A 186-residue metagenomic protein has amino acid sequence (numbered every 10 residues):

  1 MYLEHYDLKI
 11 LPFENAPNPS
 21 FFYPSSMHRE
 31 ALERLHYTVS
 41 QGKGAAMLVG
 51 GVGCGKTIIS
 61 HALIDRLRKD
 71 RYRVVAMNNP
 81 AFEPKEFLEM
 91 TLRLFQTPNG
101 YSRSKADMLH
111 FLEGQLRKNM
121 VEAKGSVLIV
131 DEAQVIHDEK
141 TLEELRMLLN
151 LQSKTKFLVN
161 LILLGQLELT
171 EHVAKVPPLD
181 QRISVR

Functional and structural regions predicted by a protein language model:
M1-G42: A short, basic N-terminal segment
L3, E83-E86, P98-V130, Q134-E144 (+1 more regions): Mid-core helix/loop region of P-loop NTP-binding domains shared across ATPases and GTPases
L8-L11, R71-Y72, F82-Y101: Conserved NTP-binding/hydrolysis module of P-loop NTPases
Y37-Q41, R66-D70, R117-A123, Q134-E139 (+2 more regions): Conserved catalytic network of the ASCE P-loop NTPase/AAA+ motor domain
Q41-L63, P80: Walker A/P-loop nucleotide-binding motif
A46, K69-P80: Conserved catalytic segments around the Walker B and adjacent sensor/switch elements of P-loop NTPase domains
G51-V52, E132, L163-E168: A short beta-strand-to-loop transition that corresponds to the Sensor-1 phosphate-sensing loop of AAA+ P-loop ATPases
L63-L67, L167-S184: Short regulatory helix/loop adjacent to the ATP-binding pocket of P-loop NTPases
